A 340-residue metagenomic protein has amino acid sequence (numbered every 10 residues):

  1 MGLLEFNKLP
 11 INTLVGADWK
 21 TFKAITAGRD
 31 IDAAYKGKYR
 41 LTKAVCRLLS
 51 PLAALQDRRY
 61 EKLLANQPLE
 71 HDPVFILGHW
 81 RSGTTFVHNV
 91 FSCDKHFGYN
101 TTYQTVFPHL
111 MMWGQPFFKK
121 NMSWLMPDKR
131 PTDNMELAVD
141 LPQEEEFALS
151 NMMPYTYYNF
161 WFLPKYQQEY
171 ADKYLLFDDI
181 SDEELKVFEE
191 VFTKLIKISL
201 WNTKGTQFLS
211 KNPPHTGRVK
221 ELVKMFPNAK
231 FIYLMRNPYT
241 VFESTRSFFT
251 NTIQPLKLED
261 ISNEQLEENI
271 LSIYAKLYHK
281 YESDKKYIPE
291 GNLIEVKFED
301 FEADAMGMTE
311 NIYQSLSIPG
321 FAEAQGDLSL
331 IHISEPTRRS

Functional and structural regions predicted by a protein language model:
L9-L49: Charged, amphipathic alpha-helical linker segments immediately N-terminal to NTP-binding catalytic cores
L55-I76, F107-H109, G114-Q115: N-terminal signal-anchor transmembrane helix
L55-L63, D182-Q207, N212-M225, A229-N311: PAPS-dependent sulfotransferase catalytic domain
I76-S92: Glycine-rich phosphate-binding P-loop
D94-T102: Post-Walker A helix-loop "phosphate-sensing" segment adjacent to the P-loop in P-loop NTPases
V106-F208: PAPS-dependent sulfation machinery
E310-A322: Non-catalytic, well-ordered alpha-helical segments in soluble enzyme domains
I331-S340: Single conserved hydrophobic/aromatic residue that forms the stacking wall/gate of nucleotide- or nucleobase-binding
